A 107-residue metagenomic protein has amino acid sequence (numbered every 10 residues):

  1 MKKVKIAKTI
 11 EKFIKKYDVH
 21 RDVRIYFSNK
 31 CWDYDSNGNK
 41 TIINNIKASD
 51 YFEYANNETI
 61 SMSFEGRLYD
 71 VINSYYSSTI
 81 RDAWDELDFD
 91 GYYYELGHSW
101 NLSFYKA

Functional and structural regions predicted by a protein language model:
M1, Y69-I72, A107: A domain-level signal for the structural core that forms small-molecule/cofactor-binding pockets and catalytic centers
M1-T59: Charged, low-complexity intrinsically disordered tails and linkers
R21-R24, K30, R67, R81 (+1 more regions): Arginine residue identity/basic-tract feature
F27, S99-W100: Residue-level "edge-of-site" marker
D33-H98: Acidic, low-complexity, intrinsically disordered interaction modules
W100-A107: Accessory recognition modules or surfaces
